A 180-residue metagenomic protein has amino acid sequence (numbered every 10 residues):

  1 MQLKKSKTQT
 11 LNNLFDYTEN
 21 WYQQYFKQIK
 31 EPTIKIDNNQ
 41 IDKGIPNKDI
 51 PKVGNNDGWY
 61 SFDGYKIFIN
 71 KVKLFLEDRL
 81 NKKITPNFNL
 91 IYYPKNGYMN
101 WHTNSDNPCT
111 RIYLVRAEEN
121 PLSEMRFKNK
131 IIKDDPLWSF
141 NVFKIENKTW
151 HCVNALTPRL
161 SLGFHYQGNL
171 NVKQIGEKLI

Functional and structural regions predicted by a protein language model:
M1-K83: Non-heme Fe(II)/2-oxoglutarate
F15-Y17, W21-Y25, Y60, Y65 (+5 more regions): Sequence-level detector for tyrosine residue identity
K82-K148: Catalytic core of non-heme Fe(II) oxygenases with the double-stranded beta-helix
T110-R116, V142-K144, L156-Q174: A short hydrophobic beta-strand segment most commonly corresponding to one strand of the jelly-roll/cupin
R126, K173-G176: Short conserved micro-motifs at the rims of enzyme active sites and ligand-binding pockets
H151-A155: Asparagine-centered strand-capping/turn motif at beta-strand->loop junctions
L179-I180: C-terminal interaction module
